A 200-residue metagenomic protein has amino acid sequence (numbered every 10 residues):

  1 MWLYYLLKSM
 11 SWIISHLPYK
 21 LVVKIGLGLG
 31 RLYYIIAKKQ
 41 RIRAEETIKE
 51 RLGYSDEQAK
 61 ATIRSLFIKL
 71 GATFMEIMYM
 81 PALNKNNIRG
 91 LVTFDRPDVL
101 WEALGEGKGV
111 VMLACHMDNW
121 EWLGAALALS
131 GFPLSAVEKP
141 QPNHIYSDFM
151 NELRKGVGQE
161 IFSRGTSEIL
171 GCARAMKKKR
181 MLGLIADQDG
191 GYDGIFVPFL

Functional and structural regions predicted by a protein language model:
M1-A114, F149, G156-G158: Membrane-anchoring hydrophobic helices of lipid-metabolizing enzymes
P81-L200: Soluble catalytic domains of membrane acyltransferases
